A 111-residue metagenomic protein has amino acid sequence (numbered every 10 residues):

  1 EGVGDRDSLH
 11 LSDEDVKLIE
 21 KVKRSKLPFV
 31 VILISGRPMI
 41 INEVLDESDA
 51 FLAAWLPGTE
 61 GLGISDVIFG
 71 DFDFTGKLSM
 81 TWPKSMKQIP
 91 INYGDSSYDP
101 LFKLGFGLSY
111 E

Functional and structural regions predicted by a protein language model:
E1-E111: C-terminal non-catalytic regions of proteins with extracellular/luminal or membrane-system context
